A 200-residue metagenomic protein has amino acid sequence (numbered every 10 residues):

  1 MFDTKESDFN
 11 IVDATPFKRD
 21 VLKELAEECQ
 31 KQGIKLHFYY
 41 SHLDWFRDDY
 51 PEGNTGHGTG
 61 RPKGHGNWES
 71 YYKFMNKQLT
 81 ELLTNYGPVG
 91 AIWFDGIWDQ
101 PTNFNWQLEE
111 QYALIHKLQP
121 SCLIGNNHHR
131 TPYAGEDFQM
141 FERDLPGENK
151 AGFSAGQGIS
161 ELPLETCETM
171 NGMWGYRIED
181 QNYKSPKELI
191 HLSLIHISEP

Functional and structural regions predicted by a protein language model:
M1-S198: Mature catalytic domains of secreted/periplasmic carbohydrate-active enzymes
